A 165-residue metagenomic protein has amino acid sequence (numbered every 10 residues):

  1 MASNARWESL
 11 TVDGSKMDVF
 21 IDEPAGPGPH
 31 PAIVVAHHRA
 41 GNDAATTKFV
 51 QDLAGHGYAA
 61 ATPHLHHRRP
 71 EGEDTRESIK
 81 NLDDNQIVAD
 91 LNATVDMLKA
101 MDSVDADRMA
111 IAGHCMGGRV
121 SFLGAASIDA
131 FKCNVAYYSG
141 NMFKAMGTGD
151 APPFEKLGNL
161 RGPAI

Functional and structural regions predicted by a protein language model:
A5-V104, P152-P153: Serine-hydrolase catalytic machinery in alpha/beta-hydrolase-like enzymes
V35-R39, C115, S139: Glycine-rich His-Gly loop
R69-G72, N141-G147: A short beta-to-alpha transition loop/helix N-cap that caps and shapes the active-site region
D102-H114: Alpha/beta-hydrolase fold nucleophile elbow
G113-G117, S121: Gly/Ala-rich beta-loop-alpha elbow adjacent to hydrolase catalytic centers
L123-S127: Active-site signature of alpha/beta-hydrolase-fold catalytic machinery across serine- and Asp/Cys-nucleophile hydrolases
A130-N141: A conserved short beta-strand
K144-I165: The feature captures the conserved acid-bearing segment of alpha/beta-hydrolase catalytic domains
